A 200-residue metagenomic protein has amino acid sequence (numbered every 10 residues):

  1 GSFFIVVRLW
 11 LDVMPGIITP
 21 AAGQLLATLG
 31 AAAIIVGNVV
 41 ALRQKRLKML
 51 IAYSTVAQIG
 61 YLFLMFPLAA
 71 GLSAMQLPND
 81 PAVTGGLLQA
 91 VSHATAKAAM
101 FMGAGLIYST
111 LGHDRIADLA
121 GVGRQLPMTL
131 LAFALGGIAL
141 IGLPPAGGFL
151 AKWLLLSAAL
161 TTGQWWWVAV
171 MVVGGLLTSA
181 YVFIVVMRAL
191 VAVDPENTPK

Functional and structural regions predicted by a protein language model:
G1-W153, S157-L190: Hydrophobic transmembrane alpha-helices and their helix-loop junctions in integral membrane proteins
I184, A192-K200: Interfacial loop-to-transmembrane junctions
